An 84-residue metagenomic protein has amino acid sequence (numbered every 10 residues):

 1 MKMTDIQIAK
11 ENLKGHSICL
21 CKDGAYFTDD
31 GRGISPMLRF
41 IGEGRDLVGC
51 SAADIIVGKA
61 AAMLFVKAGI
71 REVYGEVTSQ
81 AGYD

Functional and structural regions predicted by a protein language model:
K2-E76, A81-D84: Conserved mixed alpha/beta catalytic, RNA-binding, or beta-rich assembly cores of soluble enzyme, regulatory
